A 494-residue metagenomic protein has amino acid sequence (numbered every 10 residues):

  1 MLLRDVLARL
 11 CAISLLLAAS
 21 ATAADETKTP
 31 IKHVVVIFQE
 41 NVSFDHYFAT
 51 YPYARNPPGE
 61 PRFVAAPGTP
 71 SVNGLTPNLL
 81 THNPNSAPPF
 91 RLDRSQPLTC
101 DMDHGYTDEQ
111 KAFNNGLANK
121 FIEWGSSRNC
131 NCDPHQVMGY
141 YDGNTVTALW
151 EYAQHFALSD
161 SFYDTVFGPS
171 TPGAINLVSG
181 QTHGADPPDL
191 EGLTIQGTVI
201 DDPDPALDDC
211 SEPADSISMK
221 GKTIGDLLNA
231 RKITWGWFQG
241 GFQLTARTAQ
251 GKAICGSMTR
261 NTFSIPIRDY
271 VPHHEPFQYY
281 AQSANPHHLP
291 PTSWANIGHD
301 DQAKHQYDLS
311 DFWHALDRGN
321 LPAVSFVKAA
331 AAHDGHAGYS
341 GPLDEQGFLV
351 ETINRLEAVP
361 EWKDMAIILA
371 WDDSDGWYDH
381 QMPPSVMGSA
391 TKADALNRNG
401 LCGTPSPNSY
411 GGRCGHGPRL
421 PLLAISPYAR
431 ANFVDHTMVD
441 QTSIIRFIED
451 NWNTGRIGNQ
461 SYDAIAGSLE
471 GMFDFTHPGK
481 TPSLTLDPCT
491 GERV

Functional and structural regions predicted by a protein language model:
M1-D5: N-terminal secretory signal peptides that target proteins for export/translocation
V6-R9, N320: Alpha-helical transmembrane segments of integral membrane proteins
A8-A18: Bacterial N-terminal signal peptides
A23-V494: N-terminal pro-sequences and low-complexity stem/linker regions of secreted or lumenal proteins
